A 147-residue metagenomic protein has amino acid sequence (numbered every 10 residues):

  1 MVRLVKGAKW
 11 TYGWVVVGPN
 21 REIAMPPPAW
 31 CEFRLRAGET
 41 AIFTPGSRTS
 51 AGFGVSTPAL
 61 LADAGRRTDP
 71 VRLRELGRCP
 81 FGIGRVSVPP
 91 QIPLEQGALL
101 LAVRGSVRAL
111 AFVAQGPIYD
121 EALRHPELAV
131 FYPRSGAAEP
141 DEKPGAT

Functional and structural regions predicted by a protein language model:
M1-W14, F43-G84, R108-T147: Intrinsic disorder/low-complexity detector
A8-W10, G18, R36: Short, surface-exposed loop/turn motifs at beta-strand boundaries within globular domains
P19-R34, C79-A98: Short beta-strand-centered segments at strand-helix junctions
P27-P28, L35, P58, Q91 (+2 more regions): Surface loops and adjacent helix of pleckstrin homology
C31-R36, T49-A51: Primarily extracytoplasmic ectodomains and periplasmic/lumenal surface modules that are beta-strand-rich
G38-P45, A98-V103: DNA polymerase processivity clamps
P90-Q91, G97, G105, A109-A111 (+1 more regions): Polar/charged low-complexity regions in secreted precursors and cytosolic/nuclear IDRs
